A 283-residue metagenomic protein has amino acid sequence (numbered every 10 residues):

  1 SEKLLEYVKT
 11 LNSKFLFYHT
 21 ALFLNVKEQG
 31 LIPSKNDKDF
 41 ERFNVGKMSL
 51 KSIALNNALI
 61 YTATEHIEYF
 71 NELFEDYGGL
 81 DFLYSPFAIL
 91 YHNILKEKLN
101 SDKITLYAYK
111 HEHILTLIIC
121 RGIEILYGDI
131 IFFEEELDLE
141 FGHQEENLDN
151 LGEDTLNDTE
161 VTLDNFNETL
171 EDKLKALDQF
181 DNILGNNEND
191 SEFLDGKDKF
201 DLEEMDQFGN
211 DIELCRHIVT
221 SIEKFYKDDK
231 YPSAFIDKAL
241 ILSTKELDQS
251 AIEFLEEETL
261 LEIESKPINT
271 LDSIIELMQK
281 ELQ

Functional and structural regions predicted by a protein language model:
S1-Q283: Hydrophobic/aromatic-enriched cytosolic interaction surfaces used to assemble or bind macromolecules
